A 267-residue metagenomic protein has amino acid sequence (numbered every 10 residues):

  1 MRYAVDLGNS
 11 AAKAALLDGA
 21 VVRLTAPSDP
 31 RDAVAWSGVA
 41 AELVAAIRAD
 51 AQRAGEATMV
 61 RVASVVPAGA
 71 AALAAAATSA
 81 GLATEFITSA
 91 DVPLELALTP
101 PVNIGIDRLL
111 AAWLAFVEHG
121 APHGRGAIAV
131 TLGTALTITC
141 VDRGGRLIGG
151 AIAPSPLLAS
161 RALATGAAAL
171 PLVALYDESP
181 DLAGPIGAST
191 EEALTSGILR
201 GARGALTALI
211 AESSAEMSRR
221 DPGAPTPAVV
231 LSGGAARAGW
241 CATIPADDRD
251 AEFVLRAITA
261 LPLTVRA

Functional and structural regions predicted by a protein language model:
M1-R53, G145-P171: Short glycine-rich, Thr/Ser-proximal phosphate-binding strand/loop in the N-terminal lobe of ATP-dependent enzymes
R2-D6, M59-R61, A127-T131, A228-V230: Short glycine-aspartate micro-motif
D6-A11, V130-A135, V141, S232-A235: A short acidic Gly-Thr/Ser loop motif
R31-S37, A111-E118, H123, I148-T195 (+1 more regions): Glycine-rich phosphate-binding loop plus the immediately following alpha-helix
R53-V66, T84-E85, S218-A235: Short glycine-rich phosphate-binding loop at a beta-alpha junction
T84-F86, D91-G166, L199-E212: Phosphate-binding/catalytic loop of phosphoryl-transfer enzymes
L109, D247-A267: Glycine-rich phosphate-binding/hydrolytic loop that grips phosphoryl groups
P180-P227, A246-D247: Adenine-nucleotide phosphate-binding core of ATP-dependent small-molecule kinases
